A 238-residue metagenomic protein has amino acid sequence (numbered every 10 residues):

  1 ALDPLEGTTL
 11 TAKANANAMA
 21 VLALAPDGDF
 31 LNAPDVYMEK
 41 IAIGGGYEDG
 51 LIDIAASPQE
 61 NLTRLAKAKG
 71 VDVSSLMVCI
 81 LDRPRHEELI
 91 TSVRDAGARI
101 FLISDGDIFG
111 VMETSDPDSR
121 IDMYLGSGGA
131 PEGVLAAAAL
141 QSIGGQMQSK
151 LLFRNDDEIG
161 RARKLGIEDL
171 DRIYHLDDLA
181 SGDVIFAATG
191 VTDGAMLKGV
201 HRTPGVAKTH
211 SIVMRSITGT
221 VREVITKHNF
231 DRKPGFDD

Functional and structural regions predicted by a protein language model:
A1-E6, L10-D29: DPxDG-like acidic metal-binding loop motif
L2, T11-K13, N32-A33, I80-L81 (+3 more regions): General beta-strand structural signal in soluble alpha/beta enzymes
D3, T11-N15, A42, A68-V73 (+4 more regions): Solvent-exposed alpha-helices and their adjacent loops that cap or buttress functional pockets in soluble metabolic
A12-N15, A33-V36, E88-R94, E113-D116 (+2 more regions): Short acidic, glycine/serine/threonine-rich loops at helix termini
V21, P26-L102, G194-A195, H201 (+1 more regions): Acidic beta-strand-loop-alpha-helix segment within the catalytic core of divalent metal-dependent phosphate-processing
D27-G28, D105-I108, G129, L152-R154: Short, acidic/turn-prone active-site loops that include or flank metal/cofactor- and phosphate-binding residues
R85, S104-V111: Short acidic loop-to-helix transition motifs that present clustered carboxylates
E113-D238: Oxyanion/phosphate-interacting regions
